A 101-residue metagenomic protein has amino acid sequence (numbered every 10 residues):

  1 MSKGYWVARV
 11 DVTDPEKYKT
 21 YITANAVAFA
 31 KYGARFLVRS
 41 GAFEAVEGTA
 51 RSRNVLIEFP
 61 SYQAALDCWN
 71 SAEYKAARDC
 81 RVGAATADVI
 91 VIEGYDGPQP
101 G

Functional and structural regions predicted by a protein language model:
M1-R53, P60-N70, E93-G101: Short S/T/G/P-rich N-terminal loop/turn motif that feeds into the first structured element of a domain
L66, Y74-I90: C-terminal structural segments of small proteins and small subunits
